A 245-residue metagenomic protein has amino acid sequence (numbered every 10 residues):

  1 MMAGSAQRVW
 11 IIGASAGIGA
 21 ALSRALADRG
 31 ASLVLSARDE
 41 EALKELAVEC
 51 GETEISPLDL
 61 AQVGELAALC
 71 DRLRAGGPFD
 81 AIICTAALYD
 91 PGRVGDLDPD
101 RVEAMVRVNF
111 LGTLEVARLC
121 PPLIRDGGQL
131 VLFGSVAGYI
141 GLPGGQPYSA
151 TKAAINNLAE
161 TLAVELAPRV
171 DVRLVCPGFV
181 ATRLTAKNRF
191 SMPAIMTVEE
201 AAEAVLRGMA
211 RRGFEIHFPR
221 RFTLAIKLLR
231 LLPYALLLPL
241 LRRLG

Functional and structural regions predicted by a protein language model:
S15-A16: Conserved glycine-rich cofactor-binding loop
C50-G64: Rossmann-fold cofactor-recognition segment
T85-P91: Conserved NAD(P)H cofactor-binding loop of Rossmann-fold oxidoreductase domains
R93-V94, D98-E103: Substrate-binding pocket helix/loop in short-chain dehydrogenase/reductase
A117, T151: Active-site helix of classical SDR
S135: Residue(s) in the substrate-gating loop at a strand-loop-helix junction that position the organic substrate next
L174, F190-A225: C-terminal helical subdomain
